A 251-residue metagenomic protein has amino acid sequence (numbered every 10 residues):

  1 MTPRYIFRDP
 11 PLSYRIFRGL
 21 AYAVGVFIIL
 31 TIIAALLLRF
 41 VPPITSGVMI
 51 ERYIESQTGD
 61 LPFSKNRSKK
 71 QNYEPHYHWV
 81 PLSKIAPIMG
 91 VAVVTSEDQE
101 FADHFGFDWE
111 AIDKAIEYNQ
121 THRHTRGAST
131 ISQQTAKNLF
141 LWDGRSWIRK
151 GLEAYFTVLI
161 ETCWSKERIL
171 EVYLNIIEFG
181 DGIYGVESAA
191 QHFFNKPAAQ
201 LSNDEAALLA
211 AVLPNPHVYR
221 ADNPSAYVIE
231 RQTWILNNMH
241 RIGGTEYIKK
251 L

Functional and structural regions predicted by a protein language model:
T2-L251: Juxtamembrane regions of bacterial inner-membrane/periplasmic proteins, predominantly the peptidoglycan biogenesis
